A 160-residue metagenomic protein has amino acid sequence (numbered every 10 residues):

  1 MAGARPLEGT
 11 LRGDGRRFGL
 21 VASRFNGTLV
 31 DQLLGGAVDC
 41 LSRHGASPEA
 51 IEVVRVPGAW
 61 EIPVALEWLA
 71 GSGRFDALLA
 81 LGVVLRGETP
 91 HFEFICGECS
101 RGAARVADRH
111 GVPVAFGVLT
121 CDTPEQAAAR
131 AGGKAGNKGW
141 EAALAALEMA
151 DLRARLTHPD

Functional and structural regions predicted by a protein language model:
E8-P57: Glycine-rich phosphate/diphosphate-binding loop of Rossmann-like nucleotide-binding domains
G15, G27, D31, G35 (+5 more regions): Electropositive phosphate-/nucleotide-binding environments in soluble metabolic enzymes
R24-F25, V83-V84, L119-T123: Short, ordered loop/turn segments at secondary-structure junctions
G27, S42-S47, E67-R74, A104-R109 (+1 more regions): Generic secondary-structure signature for well-ordered alpha-helical cores
V53, D76-L81, P113-L119: Short beta-strand segments at enzyme active-site cores
V54-S72, V118-L119, T123-P124: Glycine-rich oxoanion-binding loops at beta->alpha junctions
E61, A65-G102: Glycine-rich phosphate-binding loop
F92, C96-D160: C-terminal binding/interaction regions
